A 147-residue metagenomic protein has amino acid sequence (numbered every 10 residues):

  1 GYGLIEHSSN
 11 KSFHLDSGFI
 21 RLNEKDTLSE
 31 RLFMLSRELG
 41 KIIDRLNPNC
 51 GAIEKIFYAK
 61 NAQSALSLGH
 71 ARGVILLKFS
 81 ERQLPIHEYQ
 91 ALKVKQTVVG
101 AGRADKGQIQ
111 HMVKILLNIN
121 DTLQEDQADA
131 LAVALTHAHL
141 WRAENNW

Functional and structural regions predicted by a protein language model:
G1-W147: Phosphate- and other anionic-substrate recognition elements at nucleic-acid/protein interfaces
